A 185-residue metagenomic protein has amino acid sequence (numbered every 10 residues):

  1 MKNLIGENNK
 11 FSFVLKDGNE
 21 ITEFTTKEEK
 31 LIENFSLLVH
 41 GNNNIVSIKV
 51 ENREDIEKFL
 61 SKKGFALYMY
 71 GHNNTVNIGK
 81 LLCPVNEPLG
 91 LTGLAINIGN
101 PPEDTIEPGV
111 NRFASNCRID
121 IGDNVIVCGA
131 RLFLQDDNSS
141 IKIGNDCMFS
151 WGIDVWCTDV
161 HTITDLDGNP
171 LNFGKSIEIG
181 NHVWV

Functional and structural regions predicted by a protein language model:
M1-I45: N-terminal segments that cap or nucleate solenoid repeat domains
I21, I32-E33, I48-E51, V76-L81: Long, intrinsically disordered low-complexity tandem-repeat regions enriched in serine/threonine/proline and other
I45-I48, I56: Intrinsic-disorder-linked linear interaction elements in eukaryotic regulatory proteins
N52-E57, K62-V185: Flexible, glycine/small-residue-enriched loop-and-beta-strand segment within the central core of proteins
